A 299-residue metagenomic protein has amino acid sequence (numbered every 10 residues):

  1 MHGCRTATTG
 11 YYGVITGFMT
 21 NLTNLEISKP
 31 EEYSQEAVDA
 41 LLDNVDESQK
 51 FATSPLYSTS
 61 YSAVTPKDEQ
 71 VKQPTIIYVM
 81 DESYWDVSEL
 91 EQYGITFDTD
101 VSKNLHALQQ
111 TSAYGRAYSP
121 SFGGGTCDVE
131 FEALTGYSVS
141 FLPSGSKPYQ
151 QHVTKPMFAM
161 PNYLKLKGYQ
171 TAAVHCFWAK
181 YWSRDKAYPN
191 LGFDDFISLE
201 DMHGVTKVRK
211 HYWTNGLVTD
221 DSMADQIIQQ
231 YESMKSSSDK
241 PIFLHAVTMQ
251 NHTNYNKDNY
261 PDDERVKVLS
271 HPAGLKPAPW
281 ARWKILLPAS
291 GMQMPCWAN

Functional and structural regions predicted by a protein language model:
M1-T9: Transmembrane and membrane-interface helices of multi-pass, inner-membrane envelope-modifying transferases
H2-G3, F18, H211-W213: A feature for loop-to-transmembrane-helix boundaries and adjacent hydrophobic helices in multi-pass integral membrane
Y11-V71: Helix-hairpin-helix/helix-loop-helix acidic hairpins
A52-K72, Y78-N299: Solvent-exposed soluble domains appended to multi-pass membrane proteins
